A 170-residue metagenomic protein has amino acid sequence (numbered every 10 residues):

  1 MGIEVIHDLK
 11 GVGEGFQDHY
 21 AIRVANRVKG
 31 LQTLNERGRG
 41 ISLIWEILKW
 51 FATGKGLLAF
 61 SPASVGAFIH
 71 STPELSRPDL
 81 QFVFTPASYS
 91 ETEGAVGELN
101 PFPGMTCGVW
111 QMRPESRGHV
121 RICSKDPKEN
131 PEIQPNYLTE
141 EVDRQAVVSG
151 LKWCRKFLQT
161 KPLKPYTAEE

Functional and structural regions predicted by a protein language model:
M1-K49, L57: Glycine-rich loop(s) and the adjacent beta-strand/alpha-helix scaffold that form part
K29-T33, W45-E170: FAD-dependent oxidoreductase catalytic-site/capping-region signature
